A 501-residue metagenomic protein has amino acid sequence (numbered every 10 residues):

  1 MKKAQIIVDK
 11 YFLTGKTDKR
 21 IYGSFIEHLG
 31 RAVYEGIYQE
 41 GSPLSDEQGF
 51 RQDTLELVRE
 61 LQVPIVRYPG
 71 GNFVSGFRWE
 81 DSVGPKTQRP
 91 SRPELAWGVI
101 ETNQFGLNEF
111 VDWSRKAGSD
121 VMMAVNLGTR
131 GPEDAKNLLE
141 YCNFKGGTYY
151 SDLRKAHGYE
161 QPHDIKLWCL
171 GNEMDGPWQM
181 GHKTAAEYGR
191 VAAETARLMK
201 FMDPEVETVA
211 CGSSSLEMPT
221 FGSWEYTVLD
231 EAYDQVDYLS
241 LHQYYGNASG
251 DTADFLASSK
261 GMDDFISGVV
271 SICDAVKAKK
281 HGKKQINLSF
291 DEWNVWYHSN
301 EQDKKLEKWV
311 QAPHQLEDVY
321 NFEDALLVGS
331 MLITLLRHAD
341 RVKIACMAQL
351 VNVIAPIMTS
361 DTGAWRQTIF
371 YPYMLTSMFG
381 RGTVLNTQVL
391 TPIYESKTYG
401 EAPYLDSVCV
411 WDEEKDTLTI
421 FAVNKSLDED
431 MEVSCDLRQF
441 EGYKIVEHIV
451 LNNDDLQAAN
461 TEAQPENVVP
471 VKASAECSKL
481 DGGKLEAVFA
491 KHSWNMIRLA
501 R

Functional and structural regions predicted by a protein language model:
M1-W224, L229-Y238, M262-D263, S267-K304 (+1 more regions): Non-catalytic accessory regions flanking glycosidase/transglycosidase catalytic cores in CAZymes
H242-A257: Active-site His/acidic residue clusters
